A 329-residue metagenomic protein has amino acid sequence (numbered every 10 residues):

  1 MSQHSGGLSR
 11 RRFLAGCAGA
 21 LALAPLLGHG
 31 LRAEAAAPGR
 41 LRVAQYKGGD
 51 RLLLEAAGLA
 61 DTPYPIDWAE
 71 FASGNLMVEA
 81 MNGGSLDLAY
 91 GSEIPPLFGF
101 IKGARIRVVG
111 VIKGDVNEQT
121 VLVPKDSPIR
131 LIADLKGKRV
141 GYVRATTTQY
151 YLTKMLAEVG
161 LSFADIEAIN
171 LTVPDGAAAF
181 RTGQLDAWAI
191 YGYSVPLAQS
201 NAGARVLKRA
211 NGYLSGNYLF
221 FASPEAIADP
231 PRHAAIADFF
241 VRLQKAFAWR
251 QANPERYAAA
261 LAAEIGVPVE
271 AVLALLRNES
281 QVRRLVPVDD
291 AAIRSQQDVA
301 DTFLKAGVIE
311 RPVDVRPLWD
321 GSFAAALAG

Functional and structural regions predicted by a protein language model:
S2-A24: N-terminal secretory signal peptides and thylakoid transit peptides that target proteins across membranes
A24-R32: C-terminal segment of classical bacterial N-terminal signal peptides
A36-S162, I169-N170, D186-G192, L207 (+1 more regions): Short, glycine-/small- and polar/acidic-enriched structural segments that line small-molecule recognition paths
E79, G83, A133, Y150-K154 (+8 more regions): Solvent-exposed, polar/charged alpha-helical surfaces in well-ordered, non-transmembrane soluble domains, broadly
S85, Y90, F100, R139 (+8 more regions): Sec/Tat-exported extracytoplasmic proteins
I94, D175-A263: Pocket-lining segment of extracytoplasmic ligand-binding domains
D229-V308: Secondary-structure end/capping motifs
D301-G329: Conserved C-terminal helix/tail region of periplasmic/extracytoplasmic solute-binding proteins
